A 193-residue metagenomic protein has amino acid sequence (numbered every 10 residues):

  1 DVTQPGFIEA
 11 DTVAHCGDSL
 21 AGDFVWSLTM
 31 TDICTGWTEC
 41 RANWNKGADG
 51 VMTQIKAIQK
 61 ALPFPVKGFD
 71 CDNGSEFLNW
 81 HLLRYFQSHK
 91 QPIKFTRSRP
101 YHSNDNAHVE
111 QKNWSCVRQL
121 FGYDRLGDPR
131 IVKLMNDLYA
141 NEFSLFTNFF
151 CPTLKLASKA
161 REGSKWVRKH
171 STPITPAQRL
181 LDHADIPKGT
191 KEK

Functional and structural regions predicted by a protein language model:
D1-T29, W37: Mobile-element integrase/transposase regions, centering on the N-terminal DNA-binding/Zn-coordinating module
T3-P5, A10-H15, F95-V117, K169-K193: Amphipathic alpha-helical packing elements
D11, M30, G36, I55 (+6 more regions): Mobile genetic element proteins and their domesticated derivatives, centered on retroelements and DNA transposons
D23, T31, C40-P63: Active-site beta-loop-alpha junctions of metal-dependent nucleic acid enzymes, especially the RNase H-like/DDE
T31, K56-P63, H81-R97: Short, surface-exposed basic-aromatic patches at helix termini and helix-loop junctions that form
C71-N73, F77-Q87, F95-F121, L134-N136 (+2 more regions): RNase H-like two-metal-ion nuclease catalytic core shared by retroviral integrases and related mobile-element nucleases
Q119-N136, L154-K159, K193: Short, solvent-exposed helix-loop connector elements
N141-A177: Charged, gly/pro-enriched flexible loop segments at helix/strand junctions
